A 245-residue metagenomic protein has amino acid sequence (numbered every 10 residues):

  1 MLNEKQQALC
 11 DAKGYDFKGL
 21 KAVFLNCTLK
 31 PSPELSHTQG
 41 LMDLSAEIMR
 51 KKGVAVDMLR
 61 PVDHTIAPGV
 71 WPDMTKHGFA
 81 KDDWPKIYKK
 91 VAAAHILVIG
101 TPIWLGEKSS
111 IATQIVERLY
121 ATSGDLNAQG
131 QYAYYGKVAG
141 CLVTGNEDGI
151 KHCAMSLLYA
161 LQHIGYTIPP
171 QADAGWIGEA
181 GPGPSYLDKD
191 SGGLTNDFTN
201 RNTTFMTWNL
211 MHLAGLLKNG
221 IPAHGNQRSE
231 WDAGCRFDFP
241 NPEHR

Functional and structural regions predicted by a protein language model:
M1-Q129, G193, D197-R245: N-terminal beta1-alpha1-beta2 submodule of the flavodoxin-like/Rossmannoid cofactor-binding fold
S36, A128-G181, F198-R201: Short, glycine-/small-residue-rich phosphate/pyrophosphate-handling segment
K51, L158-Y159, I168-P169, Y186-K189: Short, charged/polar low-complexity linear motifs in solvent-exposed/disordered segments
I164, P184, C235-F237: Intrinsically disordered, low-complexity segments enriched in small/polar residues
E179-G193: Short helix/strand-capping connector loops at secondary-structure junctions
